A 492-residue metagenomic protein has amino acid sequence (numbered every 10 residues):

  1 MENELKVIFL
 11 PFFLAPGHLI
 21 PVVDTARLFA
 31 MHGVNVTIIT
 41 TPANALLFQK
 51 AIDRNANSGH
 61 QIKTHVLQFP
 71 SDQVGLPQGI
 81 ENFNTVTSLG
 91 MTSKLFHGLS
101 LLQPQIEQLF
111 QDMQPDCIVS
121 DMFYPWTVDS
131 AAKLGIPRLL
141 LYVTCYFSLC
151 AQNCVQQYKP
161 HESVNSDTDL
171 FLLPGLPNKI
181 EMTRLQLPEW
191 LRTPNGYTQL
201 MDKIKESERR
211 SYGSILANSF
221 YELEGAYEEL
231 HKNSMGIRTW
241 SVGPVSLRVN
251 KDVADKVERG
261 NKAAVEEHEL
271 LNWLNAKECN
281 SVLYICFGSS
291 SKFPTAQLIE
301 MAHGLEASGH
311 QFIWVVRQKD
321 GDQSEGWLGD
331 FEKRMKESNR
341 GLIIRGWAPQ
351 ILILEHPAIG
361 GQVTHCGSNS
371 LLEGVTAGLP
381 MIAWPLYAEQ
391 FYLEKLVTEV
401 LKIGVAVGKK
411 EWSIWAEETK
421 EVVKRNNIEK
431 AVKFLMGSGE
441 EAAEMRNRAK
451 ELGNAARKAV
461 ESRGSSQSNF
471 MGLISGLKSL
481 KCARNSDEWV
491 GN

Functional and structural regions predicted by a protein language model:
M1-N492: Glycosyltransferase specificity loop/lid
